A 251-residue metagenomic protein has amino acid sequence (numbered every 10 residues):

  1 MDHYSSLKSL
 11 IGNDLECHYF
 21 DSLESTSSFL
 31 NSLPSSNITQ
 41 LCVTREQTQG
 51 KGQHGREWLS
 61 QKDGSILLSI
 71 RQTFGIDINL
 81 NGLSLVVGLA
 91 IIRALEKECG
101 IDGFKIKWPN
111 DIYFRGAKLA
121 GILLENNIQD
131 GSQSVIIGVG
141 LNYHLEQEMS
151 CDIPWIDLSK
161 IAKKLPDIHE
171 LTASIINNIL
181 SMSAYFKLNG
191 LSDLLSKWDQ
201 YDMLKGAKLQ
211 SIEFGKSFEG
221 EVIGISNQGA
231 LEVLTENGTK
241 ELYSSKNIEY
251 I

Functional and structural regions predicted by a protein language model:
M1-C99: N-terminal lobe of the biotin/lipoate ligase/transferase fold
D2, G12, I76-I78, G82-G103 (+1 more regions): Long, positively charged amphipathic alpha-helical accessory segments at protein N-termini or as interdomain linkers
T26, G50, L68, D111 (+3 more regions): Residue-level signal for inorganic ion chemistry
K107-P109: Short Gly/Ser/Thr- and Asp/Glu-enriched loop/turn motifs at secondary-structure junctions
